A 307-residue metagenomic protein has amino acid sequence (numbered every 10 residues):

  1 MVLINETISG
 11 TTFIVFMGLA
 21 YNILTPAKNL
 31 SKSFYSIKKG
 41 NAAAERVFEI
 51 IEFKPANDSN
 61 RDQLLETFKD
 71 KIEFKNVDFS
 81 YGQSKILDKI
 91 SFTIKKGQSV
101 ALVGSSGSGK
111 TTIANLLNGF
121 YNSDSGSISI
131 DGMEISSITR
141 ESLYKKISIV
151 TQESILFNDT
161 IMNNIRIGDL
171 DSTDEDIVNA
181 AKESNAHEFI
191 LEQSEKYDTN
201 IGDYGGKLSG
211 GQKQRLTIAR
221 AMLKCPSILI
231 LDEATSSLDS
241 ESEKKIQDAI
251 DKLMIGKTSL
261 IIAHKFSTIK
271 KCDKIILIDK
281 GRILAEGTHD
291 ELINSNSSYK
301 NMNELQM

Functional and structural regions predicted by a protein language model:
M1-M17: A hydrophobic transmembrane-helix motif
L3, I37, K54-N57: Signal-transduction coiled-coil helices of two-component systems
T12, L19, P26, S36 (+1 more regions): DHp/HisKA histidine-phosphotransfer helix
M17, L24, Y144: Conserved catalytic core of two-component sensor histidine kinases
N22-I50: Cytosolic ends of transmembrane helices, especially the final helix of ABC transmembrane type-1 domains
E49, A56, R166: Conserved E/DxxT/N motif and adjacent residues on the DHp alpha2 helix of HisKA-family sensor histidine kinases
S59, L65-M307: ABC-type nucleotide-binding domain
